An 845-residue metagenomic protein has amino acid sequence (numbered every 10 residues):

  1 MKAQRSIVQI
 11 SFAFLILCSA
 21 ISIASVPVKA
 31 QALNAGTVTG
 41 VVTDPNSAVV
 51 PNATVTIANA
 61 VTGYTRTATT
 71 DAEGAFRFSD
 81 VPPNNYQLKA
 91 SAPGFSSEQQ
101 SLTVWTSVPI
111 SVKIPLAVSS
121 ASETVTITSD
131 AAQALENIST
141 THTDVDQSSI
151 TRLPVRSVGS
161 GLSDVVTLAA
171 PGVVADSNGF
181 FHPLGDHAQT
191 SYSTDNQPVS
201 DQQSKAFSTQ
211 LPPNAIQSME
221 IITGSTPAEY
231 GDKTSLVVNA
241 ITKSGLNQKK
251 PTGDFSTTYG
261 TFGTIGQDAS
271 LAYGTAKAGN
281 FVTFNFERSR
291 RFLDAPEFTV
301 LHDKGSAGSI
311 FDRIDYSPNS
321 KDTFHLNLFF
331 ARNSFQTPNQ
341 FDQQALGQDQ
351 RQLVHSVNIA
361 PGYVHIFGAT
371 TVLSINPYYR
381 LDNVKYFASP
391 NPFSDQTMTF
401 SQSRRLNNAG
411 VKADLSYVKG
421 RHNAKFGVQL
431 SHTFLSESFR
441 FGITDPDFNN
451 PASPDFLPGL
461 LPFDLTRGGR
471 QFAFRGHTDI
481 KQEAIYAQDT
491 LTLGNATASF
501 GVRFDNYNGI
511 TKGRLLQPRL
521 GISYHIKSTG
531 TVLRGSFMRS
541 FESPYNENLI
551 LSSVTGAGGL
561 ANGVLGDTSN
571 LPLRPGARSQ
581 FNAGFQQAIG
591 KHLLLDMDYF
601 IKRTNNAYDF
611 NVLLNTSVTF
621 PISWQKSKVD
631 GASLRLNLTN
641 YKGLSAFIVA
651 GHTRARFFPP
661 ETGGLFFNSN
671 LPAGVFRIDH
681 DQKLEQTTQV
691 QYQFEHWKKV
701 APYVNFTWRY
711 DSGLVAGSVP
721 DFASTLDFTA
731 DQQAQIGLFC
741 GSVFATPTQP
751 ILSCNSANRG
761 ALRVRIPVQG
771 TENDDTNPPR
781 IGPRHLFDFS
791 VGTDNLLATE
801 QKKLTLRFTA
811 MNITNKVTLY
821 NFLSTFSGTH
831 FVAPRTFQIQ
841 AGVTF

Functional and structural regions predicted by a protein language model:
K2-A3, V8, C18, A24-T143 (+2 more regions): Periplasm-facing N-terminal accessory domains of Gram-negative outer-membrane beta-barrel systems
F95-A117, A121-P227, D232, V237 (+4 more regions): Periplasmic N-terminal accessory/gating domains of Gram-negative outer-membrane beta-barrel systems
A228-Y230, G245-T252, A276-A278, S320-T323 (+8 more regions): Short loop/turn motifs that connect adjacent beta-strands in outer-membrane beta-barrel proteins
Y259-R288, F298-F335, R351-L373, P518: Transmembrane beta-barrel wall of Gram-negative outer-membrane proteins
D315-R332, L353-I510: Face-selective signature of the C-terminal outer-membrane beta-barrel domain
S374-Y378, V384-Y386, H525, N570-S623 (+3 more regions): Membrane-embedded beta-barrel scaffold of Gram-negative outer-membrane proteins
T492-N495, Y599-R603, P621-S718: Gram-negative outer-membrane beta-barrel transporters
K699-A701, T707-V768, I781-L786, T793-F845: C-terminal beta-signal and adjacent terminal beta-strands/loops of Gram-negative outer-membrane beta-barrel proteins
